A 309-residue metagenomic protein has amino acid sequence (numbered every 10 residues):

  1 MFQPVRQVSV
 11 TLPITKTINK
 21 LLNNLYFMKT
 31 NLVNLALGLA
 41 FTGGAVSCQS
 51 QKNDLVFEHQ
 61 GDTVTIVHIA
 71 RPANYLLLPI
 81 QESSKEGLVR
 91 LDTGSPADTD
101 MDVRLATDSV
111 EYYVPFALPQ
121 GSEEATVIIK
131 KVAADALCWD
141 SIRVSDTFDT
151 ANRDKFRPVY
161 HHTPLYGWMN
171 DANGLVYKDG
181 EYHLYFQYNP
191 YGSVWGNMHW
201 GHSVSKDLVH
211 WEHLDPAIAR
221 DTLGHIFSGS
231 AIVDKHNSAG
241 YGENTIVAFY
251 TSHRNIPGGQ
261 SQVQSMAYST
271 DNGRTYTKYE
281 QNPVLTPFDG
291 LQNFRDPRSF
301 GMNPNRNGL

Functional and structural regions predicted by a protein language model:
M1-N53: Bacterial Sec-dependent N-terminal signal peptides
Q49-P297, G301-L309: Beta-rich carbohydrate-recognition and catalytic domains
